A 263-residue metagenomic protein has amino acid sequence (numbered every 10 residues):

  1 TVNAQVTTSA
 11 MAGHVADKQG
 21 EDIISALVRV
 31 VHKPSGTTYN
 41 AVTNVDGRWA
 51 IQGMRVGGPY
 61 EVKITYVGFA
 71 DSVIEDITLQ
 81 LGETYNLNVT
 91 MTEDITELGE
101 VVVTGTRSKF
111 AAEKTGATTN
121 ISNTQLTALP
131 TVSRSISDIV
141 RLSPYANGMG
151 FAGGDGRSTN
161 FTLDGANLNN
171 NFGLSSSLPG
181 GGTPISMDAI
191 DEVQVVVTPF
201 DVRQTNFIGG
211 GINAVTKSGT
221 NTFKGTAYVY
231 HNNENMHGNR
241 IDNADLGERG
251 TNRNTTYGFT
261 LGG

Functional and structural regions predicted by a protein language model:
V2-A111: Periplasm-facing N-terminal accessory domains of Gram-negative outer-membrane beta-barrel systems
N44, A50, A70, E75-T90 (+3 more regions): Periplasmic N-terminal accessory/gating domains of Gram-negative outer-membrane beta-barrel systems
N221-T222: Short helix-loop capping/hinge motifs at secondary-structure junctions, enriched in acidic/polar residues
G225-V229, L261: Membrane-embedded beta-strand positions of outer-membrane beta-barrel proteins
